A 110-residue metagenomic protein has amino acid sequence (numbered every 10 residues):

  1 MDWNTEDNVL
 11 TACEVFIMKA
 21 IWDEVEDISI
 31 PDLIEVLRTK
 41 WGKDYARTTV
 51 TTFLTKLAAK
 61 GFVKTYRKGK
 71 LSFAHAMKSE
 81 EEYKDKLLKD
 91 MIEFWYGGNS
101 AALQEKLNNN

Functional and structural regions predicted by a protein language model:
M1-A20, E24, E82: Short alpha-helical segments that sit at the start of domains
D27-L37: Short acidic, hydrophobic short linear motifs in intrinsically disordered regions
R38-V50: Short, positively charged loop/turn segments that connect secondary-structure elements
T51-T55: Short, hydrophobic-biased segments on the C-terminal half of alpha helices that form "recognition helices"
A58-K68: A short, conserved structural fragment
K68-L88: Short, cationic-aromatic polyanion-contact patches
K86-N110: Amphipathic alpha-helical dimerization/coiled-coil segments that flank or bridge DNA-binding/regulatory modules
